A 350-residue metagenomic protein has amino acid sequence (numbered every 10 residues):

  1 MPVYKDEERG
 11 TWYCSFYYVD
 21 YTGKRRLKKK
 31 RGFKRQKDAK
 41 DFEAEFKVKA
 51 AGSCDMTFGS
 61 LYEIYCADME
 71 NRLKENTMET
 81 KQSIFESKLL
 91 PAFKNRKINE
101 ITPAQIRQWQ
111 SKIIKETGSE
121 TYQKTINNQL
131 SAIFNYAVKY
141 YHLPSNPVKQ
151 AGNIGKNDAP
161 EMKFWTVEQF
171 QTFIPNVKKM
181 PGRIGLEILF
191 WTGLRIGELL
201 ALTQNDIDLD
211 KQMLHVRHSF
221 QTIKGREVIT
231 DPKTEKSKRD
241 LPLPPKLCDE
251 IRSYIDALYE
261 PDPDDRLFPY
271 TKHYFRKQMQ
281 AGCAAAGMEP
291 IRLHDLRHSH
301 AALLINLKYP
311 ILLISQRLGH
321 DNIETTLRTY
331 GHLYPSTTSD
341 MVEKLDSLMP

Functional and structural regions predicted by a protein language model:
D6-A104, Q108, D256-P263: N-terminal DNA-binding module of tyrosine recombinases/phage integrases
Y13-S15, N153, Q169, A201-S253: Conserved tyrosine-mediated DNA breakage-rejoining catalytic core shared by Y-recombinases
A67-P147, A159, P269-H273, E289-D295: N-terminal core-binding DNA-recognition domain of tyrosine site-specific recombinases/integrases
E116, E120, K124, N128 (+6 more regions): Basic, Lys/Arg- and aromatic-enriched nucleic-acid-binding interface segment
T121, K139, R183, E187 (+6 more regions): C-terminal catalytic core of tyrosine-transesterase DNA break-rejoin enzymes
F164, F220, C248, L318-E343: Catalytic-site neighborhood detector that most strongly recognizes the C-terminal catalytic loop/helix of tyrosine
E168, S219-F220, P244-E289: Active-site/catalytic core of tyrosine-dependent DNA strand-transfer enzymes
E168, T172, N176-K178, G225-D231 (+2 more regions): DNA/chromatin major-groove-contacting recognition/catalytic segments
